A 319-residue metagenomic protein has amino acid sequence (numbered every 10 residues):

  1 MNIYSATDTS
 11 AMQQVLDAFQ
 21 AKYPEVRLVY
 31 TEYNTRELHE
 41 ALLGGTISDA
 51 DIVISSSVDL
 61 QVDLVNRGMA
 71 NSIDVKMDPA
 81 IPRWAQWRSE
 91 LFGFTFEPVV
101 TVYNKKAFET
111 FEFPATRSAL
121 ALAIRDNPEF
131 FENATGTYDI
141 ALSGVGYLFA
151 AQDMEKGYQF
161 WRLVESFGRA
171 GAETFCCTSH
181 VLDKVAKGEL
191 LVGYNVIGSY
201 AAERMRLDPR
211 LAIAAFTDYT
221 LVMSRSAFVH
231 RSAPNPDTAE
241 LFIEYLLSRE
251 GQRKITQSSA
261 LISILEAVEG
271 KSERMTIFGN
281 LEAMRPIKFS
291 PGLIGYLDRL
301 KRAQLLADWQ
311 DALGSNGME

Functional and structural regions predicted by a protein language model:
M1-D63: Early extracytoplasmic/lumenal segment of secretory-pathway proteins
A6, Q13, D49-A50, S55-E189: Extracytoplasmic ligand-binding site segments that recognize negatively charged/polar headgroups
L38-A41, Q61, V181-L182, Y200 (+2 more regions): Short, hydrophobic alpha-helical packing/hinge segments within bilobed ligand-binding/sensory domains
D59-D63, A186, L191-R210: A ligand-binding cleft/hinge motif common to bilobed small-molecule-binding domains
R83, E97, R162-G168, L207-R231: Periplasmic-binding protein-like
V102-A107, F149-A151, M223-N235, K254-I255: A bilobed periplasmic-binding-protein/Venus flytrap-type ligand-binding module shared by bacterial periplasmic
H230-G292: Mature extracytoplasmic/periplasmic domains
I287-E319: Conserved C-terminal helix/tail region of periplasmic/extracytoplasmic solute-binding proteins
